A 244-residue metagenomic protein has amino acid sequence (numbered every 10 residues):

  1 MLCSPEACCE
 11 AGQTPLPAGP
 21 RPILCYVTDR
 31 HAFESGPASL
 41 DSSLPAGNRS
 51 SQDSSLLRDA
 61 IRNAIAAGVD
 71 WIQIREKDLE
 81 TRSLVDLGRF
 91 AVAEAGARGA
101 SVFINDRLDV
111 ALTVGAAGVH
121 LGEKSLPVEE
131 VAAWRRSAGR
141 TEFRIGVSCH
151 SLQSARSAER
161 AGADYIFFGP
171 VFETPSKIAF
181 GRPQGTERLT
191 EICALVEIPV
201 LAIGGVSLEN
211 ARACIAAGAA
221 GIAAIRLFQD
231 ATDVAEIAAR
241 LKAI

Functional and structural regions predicted by a protein language model:
M1-D41, N48-V128, R136-D164, Q184 (+5 more regions): Conserved N-terminal beta1-alpha1 strand-loop-helix module at the mouth
D164-F172, I225: Non-cysteine beta-strand/loop elements that form the S-adenosyl-L-methionine
F172-T174, V206-E209: Short Gly/Pro-enriched loop/turn and capping motifs at secondary-structure junctions
S176-I178: Glycine/threonine-rich flexible loop motifs
G181: Glycine-rich ATP-lid loops
A202-I203: Catalytic cores of DNA base-excision repair glycosylases
A220-A224: Acidic, Mg2+-coordinating phosphoryl-transfer loop and its flanking beta/alpha structural elements, shared across
